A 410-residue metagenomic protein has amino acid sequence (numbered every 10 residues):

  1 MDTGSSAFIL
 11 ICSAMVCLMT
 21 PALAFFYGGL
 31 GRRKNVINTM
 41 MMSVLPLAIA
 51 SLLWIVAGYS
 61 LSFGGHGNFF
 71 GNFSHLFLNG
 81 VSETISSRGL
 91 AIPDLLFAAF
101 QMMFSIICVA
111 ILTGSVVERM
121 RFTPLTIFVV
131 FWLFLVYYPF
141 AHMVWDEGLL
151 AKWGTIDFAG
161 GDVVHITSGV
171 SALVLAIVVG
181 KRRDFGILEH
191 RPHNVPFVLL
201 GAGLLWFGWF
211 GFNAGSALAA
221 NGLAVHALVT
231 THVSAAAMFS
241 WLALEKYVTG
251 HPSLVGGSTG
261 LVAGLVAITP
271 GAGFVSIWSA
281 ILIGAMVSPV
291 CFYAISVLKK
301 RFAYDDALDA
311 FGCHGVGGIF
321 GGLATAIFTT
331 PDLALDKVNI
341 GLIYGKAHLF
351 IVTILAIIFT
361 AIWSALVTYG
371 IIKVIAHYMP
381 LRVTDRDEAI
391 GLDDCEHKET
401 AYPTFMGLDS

Functional and structural regions predicted by a protein language model:
M1-S410: Glycine- and aromatic-enriched membrane alpha-helices
